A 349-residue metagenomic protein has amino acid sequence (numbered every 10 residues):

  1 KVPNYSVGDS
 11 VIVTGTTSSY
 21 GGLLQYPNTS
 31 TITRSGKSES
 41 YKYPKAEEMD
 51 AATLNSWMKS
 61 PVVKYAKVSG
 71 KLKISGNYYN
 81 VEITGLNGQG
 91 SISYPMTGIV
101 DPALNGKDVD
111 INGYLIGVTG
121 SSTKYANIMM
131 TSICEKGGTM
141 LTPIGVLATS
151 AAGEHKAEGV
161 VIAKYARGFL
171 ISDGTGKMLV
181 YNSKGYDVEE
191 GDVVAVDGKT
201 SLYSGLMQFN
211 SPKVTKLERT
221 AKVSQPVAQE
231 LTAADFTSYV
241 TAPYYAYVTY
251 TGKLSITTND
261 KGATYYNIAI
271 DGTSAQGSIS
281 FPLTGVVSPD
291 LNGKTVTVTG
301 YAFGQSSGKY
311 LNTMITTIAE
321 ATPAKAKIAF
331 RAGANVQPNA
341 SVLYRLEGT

Functional and structural regions predicted by a protein language model:
K1-T349: OB-fold single-stranded nucleic acid-binding module
